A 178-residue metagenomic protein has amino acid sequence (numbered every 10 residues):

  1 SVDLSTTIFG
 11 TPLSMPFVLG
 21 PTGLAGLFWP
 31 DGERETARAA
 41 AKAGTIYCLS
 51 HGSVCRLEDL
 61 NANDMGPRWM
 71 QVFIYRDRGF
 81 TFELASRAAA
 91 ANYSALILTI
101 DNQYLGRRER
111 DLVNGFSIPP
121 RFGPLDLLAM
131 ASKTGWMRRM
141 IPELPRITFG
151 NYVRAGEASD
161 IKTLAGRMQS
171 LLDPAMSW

Functional and structural regions predicted by a protein language model:
S1-F17: N-terminal amphipathic alpha-helix/helix-capping segment at the start of soluble metabolic enzymes
M15-F17, T36-T45: A short, Lys/Arg-enriched amphipathic alpha-helix followed by its capping loop at the start of a domain
F17-G20, T45-L49, R68-V72, L96: Hydrophobic faces of well-ordered beta-strands that scaffold small-molecule active sites in alpha/beta enzyme cores
G23-A25, S50-R56: Short glycine-enriched loops at secondary-structure junctions
L24, A37-R38, K42, D59 (+2 more regions): Alpha/beta enzyme core
G26-G32: A structural motif shared across PLP-dependent enzymes of the aminotransferase-like
V54, Y75, N102-Q103: Conserved beta-strand edge residues that scaffold enzyme active sites
Q71-T81: Outer-membrane beta-barrel proteins
